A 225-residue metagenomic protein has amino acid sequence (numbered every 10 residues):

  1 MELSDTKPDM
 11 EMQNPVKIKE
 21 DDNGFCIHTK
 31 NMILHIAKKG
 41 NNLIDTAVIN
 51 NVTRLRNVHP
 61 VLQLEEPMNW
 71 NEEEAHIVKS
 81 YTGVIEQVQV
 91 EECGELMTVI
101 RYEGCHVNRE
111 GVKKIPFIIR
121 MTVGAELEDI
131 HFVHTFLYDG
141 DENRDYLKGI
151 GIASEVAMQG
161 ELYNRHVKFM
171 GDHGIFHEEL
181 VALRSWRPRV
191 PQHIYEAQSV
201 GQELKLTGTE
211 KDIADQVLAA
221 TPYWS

Functional and structural regions predicted by a protein language model:
M1-L3: Short Pro-Gly-centered flexible turn/kink motifs
D5-N23, I49: Glycine/proline-rich low-complexity spacer/linker segments in large multi-domain proteins
D21-S225: Beta-strand/loop-rich accessory regions of lumenal/periplasmic or secreted enzymes, predominantly carbohydrate-active
